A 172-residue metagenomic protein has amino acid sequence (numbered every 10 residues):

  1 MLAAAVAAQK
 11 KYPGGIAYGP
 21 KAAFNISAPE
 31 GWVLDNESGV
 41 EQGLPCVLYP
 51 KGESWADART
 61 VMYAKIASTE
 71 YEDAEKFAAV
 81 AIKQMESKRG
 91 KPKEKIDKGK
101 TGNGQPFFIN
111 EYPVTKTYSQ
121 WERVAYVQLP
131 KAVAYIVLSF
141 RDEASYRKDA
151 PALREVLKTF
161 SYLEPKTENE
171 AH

Functional and structural regions predicted by a protein language model:
M1-A8: Hydrophobic h-region of N-terminal signal peptides that target proteins for export in Gram-negative bacteria
K10-I16, L44-C46, G102-E111: Short, hydrophobic/aromatic-rich segments at coil-to-beta transitions
A17-A79, K116: Secretory pathway targeting signatures of secreted, lumenal, and periplasmic proteins
P29, E75-I82, R123-V124, A150-L157: Extracytoplasmic/secreted envelope proteins and their assembly/folding machinery, especially bacterial periplasmic
W32, V133-H172: Surface-exposed amphipathic alpha-helical segments
N36, M85-K93, L157-E164: Sec/Tat-exported extracytoplasmic proteins
I66-S68, Q84, S139-E143: Short, solvent-exposed aromatic-acidic interface loops
A78-L129: Signature of long, low-cysteine stretches enriched in small and polar/charged residues
